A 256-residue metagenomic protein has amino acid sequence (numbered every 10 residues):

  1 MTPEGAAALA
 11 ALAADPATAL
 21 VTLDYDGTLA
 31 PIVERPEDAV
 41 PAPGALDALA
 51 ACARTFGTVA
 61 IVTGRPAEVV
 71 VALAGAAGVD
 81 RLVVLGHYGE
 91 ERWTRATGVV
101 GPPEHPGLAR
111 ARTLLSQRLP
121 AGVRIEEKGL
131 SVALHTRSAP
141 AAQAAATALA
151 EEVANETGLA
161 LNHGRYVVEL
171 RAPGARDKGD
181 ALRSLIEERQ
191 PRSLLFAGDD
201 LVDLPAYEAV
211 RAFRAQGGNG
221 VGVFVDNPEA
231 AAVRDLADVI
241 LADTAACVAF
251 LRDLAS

Functional and structural regions predicted by a protein language model:
M1-Y25, L29-E37, G44, E187-Q190: Non-catalytic pre-domain segments flanking phosphatase-related domains
T2-P3, P16, G179-S256: Mg2+-dependent phosphoryl-transfer enzymes with acidic/Ser/Thr/Gly-rich catalytic loops
A11, D15, A19-V21, D47-F56 (+1 more regions): A short, Lys/Arg-enriched amphipathic alpha-helix followed by its capping loop at the start of a domain
V21-L23, V84, F196-A197: Residue-level marker for buried hydrophobic side chains located in beta-strands that build the well-ordered beta-sheet
P36-V40, I61, R171-G174: Short, flexible loop segments at the rims of nucleotide/cofactor-binding pockets, characterized by
V40-K128: Active-site phosphate-binding/coordination module
A77-D80, T157, G218, D235-A237: Short, structured coil segments at secondary-structure junctions
G122, E126-V210, G218-G220: Conserved acidic, metal-coordinating active-site core of Asp-based, Mg2+-dependent phosphoryl-transfer enzymes
